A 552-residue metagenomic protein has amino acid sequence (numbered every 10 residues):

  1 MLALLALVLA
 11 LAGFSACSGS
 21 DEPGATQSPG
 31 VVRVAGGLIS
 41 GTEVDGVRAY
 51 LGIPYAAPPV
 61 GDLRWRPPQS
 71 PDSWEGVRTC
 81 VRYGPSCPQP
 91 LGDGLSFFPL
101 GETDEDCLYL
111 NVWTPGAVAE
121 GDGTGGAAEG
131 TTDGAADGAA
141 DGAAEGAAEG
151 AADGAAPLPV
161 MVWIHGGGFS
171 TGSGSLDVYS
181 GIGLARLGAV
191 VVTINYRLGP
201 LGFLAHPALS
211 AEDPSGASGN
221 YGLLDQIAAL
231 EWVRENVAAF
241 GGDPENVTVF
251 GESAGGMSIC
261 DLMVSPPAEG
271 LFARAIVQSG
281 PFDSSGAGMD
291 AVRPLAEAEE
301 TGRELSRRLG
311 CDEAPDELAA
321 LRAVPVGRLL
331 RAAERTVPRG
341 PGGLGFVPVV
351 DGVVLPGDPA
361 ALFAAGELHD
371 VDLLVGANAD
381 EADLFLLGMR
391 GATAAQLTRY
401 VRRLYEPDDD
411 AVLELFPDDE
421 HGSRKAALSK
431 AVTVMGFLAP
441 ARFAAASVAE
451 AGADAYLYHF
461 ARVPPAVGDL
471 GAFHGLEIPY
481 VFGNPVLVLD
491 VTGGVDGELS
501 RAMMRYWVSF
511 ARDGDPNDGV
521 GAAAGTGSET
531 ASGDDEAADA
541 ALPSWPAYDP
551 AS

Functional and structural regions predicted by a protein language model:
A3-G13: Bacterial N-terminal signal peptides
C17-G130, G142-N220, L489-Y506, A511-V520 (+3 more regions): Non-catalytic accessory segments of hydrolases
G92-A128, E149-A314, V353-G388: Serine-hydrolase-like catalytic core of hydrolytic proteins
T114-G121, V237-N246, C311-P315, S447-Y456 (+1 more regions): Surface-exposed helix-capping loop/turn segments at secondary-structure junctions
G183-L184, V264-A268, V467-F473, Y548-P550: Short glycine-biased active-site loop of nucleotidyltransferases that positions the nucleotide triphosphate and helps
R197-P200, F250-A254, H459-V467, D534-D549: Short, solvent-exposed turn/loop segments enriched in Gly/Ser/Thr/Pro and often Arg
R274, F282-M289, A320-D496, Y506 (+1 more regions): Substrate-gating cap/lid region and adjacent catalytic-acid/histidine neighborhood within extracellular/lumenal
